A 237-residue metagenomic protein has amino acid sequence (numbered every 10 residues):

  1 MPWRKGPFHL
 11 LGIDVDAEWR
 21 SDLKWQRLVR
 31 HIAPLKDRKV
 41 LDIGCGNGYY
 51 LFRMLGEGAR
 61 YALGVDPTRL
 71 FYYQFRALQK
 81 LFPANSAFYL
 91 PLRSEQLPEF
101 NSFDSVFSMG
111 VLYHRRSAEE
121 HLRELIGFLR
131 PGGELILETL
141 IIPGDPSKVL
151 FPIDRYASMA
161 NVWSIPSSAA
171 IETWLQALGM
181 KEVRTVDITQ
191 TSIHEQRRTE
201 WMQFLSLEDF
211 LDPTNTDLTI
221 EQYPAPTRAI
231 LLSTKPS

Functional and structural regions predicted by a protein language model:
N47-G58: Conserved SAM-binding loop of SAM-dependent methyltransferases across substrates and taxa, primarily the Class I
R60-Q96: Class I SAM-dependent methyltransferase SAM/SAH-binding core
Q96-V106: A short acidic, Gly/Pro-enriched loop at the edge of an enzyme's catalytic core that lines a small-molecule cofactor
D104-A118: A short SAM/SAH-binding and catalytic strip from SAM-dependent methyltransferases
E119-E134: A short glycine-rich, Lys/Arg-flanked "PGG" loop and its adjoining helix->strand segment in the class I
L140-V162: Short, glycine-/aromatic-enriched active-site segment of Class I SAM-dependent methyltransferases
V162-G179: Short alpha-helix
K181-F210: Conserved catalytic loop of SAM-dependent methyltransferase domains
